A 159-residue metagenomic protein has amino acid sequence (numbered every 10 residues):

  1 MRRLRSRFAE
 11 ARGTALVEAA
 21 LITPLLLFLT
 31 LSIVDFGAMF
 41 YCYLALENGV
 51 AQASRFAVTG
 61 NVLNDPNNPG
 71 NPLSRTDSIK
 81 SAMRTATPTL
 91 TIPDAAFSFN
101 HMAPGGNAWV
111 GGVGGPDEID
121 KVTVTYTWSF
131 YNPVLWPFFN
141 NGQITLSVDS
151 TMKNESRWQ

Functional and structural regions predicted by a protein language model:
M1-R12: N-terminal leader/signal peptides at the extreme start of proteins
R2-R3, Y43, N48-Q159: Short, conserved structural patches
R12-L26: N-terminal signal-anchor/signal peptide hydrophobic helix marking the start of the first transmembrane segment
V17, L31-A53: Amphipathic alpha-helical segments typified by the pilin-like N-terminal helix that continues immediately C-terminal
L27-L31, T59-V62: A short small-residue
